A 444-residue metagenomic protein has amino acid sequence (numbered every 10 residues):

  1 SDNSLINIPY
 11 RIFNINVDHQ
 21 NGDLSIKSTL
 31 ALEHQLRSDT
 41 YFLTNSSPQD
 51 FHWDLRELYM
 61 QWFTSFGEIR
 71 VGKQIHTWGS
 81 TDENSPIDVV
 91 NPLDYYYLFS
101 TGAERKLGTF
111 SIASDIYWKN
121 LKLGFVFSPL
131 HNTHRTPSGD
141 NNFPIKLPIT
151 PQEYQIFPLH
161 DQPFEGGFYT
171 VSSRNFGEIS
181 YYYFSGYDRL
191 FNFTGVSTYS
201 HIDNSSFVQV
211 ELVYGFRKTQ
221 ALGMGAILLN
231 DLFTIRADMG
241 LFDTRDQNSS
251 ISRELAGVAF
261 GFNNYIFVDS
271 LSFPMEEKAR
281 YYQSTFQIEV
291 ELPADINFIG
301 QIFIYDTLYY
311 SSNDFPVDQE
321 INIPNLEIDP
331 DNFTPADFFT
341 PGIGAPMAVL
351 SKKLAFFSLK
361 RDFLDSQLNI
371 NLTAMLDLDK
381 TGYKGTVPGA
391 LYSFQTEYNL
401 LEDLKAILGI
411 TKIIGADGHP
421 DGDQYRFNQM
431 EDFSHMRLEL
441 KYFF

Functional and structural regions predicted by a protein language model:
S1, N21-D23, L32-L36, T64-F66 (+12 more regions): Transmembrane beta-strands of outer-membrane beta-barrel pores
L5-F13, F51-R56, F63, K106-F110 (+8 more regions): Residues that define the transmembrane beta-barrel architecture of outer-membrane proteins
F13-H19, E57-W62, I112-I116, F168-S172 (+7 more regions): Residues on the lipid-exposed face of transmembrane beta-strands in outer-membrane beta-barrel proteins
D18-F143, I410-T411, G415: Outer membrane beta-barrel
D23-K27, F66-I69, N120-L123, F176-I179 (+4 more regions): Repeated loop/turn-to-beta-strand initiation elements of outer-membrane beta-barrel proteins
T40, D140-P151, F191-Y214, Q247-E276 (+3 more regions): Solvent-exposed loop segments that connect transmembrane elements
Y282-V387, L391: C-terminal structural cap/anchor segments
N428-F444: Outer-membrane beta-barrel "beta-signal"
